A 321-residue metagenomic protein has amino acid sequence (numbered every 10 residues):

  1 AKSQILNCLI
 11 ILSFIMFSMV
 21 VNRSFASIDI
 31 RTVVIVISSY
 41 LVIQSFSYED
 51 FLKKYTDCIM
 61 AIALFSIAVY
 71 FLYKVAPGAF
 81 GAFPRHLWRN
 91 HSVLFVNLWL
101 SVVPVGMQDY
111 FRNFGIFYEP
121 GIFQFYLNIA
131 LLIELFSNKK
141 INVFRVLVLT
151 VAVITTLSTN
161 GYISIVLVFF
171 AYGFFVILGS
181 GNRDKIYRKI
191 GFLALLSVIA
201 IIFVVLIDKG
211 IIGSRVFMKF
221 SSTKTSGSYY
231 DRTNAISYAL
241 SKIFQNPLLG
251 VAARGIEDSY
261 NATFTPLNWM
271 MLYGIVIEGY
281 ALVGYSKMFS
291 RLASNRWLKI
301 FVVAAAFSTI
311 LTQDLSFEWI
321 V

Functional and structural regions predicted by a protein language model:
A1-V20, D50, R183-Y187, S290-A293: Transmembrane signal-anchor hairpin modules in multi-pass inner-membrane enzymes, especially those that act on
S18-V21, F25-I30, L157, T265-M270 (+1 more regions): Membrane helix-loop boundary segments at the extracytoplasmic
M19-V75, A281-Y285: Transmembrane alpha-helical segments and their membrane-water interfaces
T56-P77, L100-L157, I163-F175: Alpha-helical transmembrane segments of multi-pass inner-membrane proteins
A68-A76, G173-S222: A membrane-periplasm/extracellular boundary helix in multi-pass inner-membrane enzymes that assemble envelope glycans
A76-R112, S259-T265: Interfacial juxtamembrane loops and adjacent helix segments that form the catalytic/substrate-binding surfaces
K140-R145, V166-F170, I177-L178, Y187-A194 (+1 more regions): Hydrophobic transmembrane alpha-helices and their immediate junctions
K209-I277: Long extracytoplasmic/lumenal interhelical loops at the membrane interface of multi-pass membrane proteins
